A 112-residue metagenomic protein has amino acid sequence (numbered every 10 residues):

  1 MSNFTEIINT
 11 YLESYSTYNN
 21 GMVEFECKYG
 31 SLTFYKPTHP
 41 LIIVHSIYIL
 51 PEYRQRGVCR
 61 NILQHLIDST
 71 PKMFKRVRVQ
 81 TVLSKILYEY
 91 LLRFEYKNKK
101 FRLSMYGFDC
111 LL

Functional and structural regions predicted by a protein language model:
M1-M22: Short amphipathic alpha-helix that is part of the acyltransferase structural core
C27-L32, I42: Glycine-rich phosphate/pyrophosphate-binding loop shared by adenosine-nucleotide-utilizing enzymes
F34-T38: Short, low-complexity Ser/Thr-rich regulatory SLiMs
P40-P51: Conserved acetyl-CoA binding element of GNAT-fold acetyltransferases
I49, Q55-D68: Conserved acetyl-CoA-binding loop-helix of GNAT-fold acetyltransferases
T70-L83: Conserved GNAT acetyl-CoA-binding A-motif
V82-L103: Conserved active-site alpha-helix within GNAT-family acetyltransferase domains
K100-L112: C-terminal "cap" of GNAT-fold acetyltransferases
